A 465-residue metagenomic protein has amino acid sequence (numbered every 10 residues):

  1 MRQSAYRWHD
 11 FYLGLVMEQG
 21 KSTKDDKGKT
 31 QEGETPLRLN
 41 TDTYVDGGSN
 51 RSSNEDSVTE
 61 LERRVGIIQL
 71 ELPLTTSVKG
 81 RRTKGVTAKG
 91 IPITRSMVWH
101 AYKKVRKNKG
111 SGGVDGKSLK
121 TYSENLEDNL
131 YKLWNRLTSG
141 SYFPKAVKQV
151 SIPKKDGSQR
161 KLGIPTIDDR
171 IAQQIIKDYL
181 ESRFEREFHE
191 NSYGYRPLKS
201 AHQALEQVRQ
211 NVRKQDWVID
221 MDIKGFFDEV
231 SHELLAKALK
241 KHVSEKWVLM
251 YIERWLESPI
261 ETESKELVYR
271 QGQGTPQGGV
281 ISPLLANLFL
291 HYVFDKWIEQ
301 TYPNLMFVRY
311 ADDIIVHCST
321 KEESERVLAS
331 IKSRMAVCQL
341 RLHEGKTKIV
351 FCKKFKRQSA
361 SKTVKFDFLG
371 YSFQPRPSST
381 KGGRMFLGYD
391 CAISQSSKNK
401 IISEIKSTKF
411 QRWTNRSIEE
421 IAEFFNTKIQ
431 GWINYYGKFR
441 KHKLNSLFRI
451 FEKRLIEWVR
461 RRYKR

Functional and structural regions predicted by a protein language model:
M1-E127: Non-catalytic, polymerase-adjacent accessory regions of viral genome-replication enzymes
I93-S96, A146-K148, L256, I260-E261 (+1 more regions): Core structural elements
S111, T121-A146: Amphipathic alpha-helical blocks
R136-S151, K155, E187-K353, K365: Conserved polymerase palm-domain catalytic core
R254-E257, C338-R416: A conserved non-catalytic segment of reverse transcriptases and RNA-directed RNA polymerases corresponding to the late
R270-T275, L387-D390, K406-I421, G431-L444: Short, solvent-exposed helix-loop connector elements
Y310, T347-F355, F424-F425, N445-E452: A glycine-rich phosphate-binding loop feature that marks nucleotide/adenosyl-phosphate handling sites
H442-R465: A terminal-accessory region detector
